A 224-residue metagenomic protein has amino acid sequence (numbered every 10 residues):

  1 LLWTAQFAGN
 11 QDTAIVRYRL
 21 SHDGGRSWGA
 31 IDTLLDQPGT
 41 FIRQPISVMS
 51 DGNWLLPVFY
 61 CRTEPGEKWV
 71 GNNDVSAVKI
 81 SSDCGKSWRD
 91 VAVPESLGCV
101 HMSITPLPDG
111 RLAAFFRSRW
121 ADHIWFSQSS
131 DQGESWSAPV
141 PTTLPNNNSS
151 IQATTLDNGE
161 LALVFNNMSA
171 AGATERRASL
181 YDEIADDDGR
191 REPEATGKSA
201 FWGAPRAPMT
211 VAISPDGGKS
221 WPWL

Functional and structural regions predicted by a protein language model:
L1-L224: Asp-box/BNR beta-propeller blade signature and adjacent active/binding-site loops in extracellular glycan-interacting
